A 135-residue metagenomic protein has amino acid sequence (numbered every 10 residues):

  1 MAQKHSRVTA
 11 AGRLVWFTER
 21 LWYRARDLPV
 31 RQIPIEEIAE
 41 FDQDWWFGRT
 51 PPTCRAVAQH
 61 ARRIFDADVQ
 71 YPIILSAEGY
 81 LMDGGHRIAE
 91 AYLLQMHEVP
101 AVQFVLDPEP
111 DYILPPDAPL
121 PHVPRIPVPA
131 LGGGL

Functional and structural regions predicted by a protein language model:
M1-P34, F47-P52, R125-V128: An acidic, glycine-rich, mixed-charge low-complexity segment common to nucleic-acid enzymes
E19-A25, Q59-R63, I88-A91: Intrinsically disordered, low-complexity boundary segments flanking structured domains
D27-M82: Short alpha-helix boundary/capping and kink motifs at helix termini
R49-R55, L106-L135: Amphipathic, charge-rich alpha-helical segments that serve as recognition/docking helices
A67, Q95-M96: A short, structural micro-pattern
E78-L94: A sequence-level detector for short glycine-anchored, His/Arg-bearing signature motifs that mark catalytic or binding
H97-F104: Short hydrophobic/aromatic-enriched beta-strand-loop microsegments
